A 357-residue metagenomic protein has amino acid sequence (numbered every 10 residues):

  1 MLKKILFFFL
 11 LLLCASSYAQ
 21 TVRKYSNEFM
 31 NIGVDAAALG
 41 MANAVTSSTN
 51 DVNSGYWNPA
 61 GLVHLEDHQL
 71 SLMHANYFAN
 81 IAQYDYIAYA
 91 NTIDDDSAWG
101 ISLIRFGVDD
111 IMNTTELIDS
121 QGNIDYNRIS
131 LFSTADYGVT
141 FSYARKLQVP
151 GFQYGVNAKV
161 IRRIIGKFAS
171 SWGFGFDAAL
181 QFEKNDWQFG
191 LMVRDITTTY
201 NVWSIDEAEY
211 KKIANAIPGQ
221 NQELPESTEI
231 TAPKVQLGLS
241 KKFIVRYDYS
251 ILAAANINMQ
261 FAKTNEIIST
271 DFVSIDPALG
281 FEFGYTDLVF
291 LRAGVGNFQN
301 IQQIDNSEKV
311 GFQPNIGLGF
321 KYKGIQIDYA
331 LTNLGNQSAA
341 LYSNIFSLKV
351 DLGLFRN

Functional and structural regions predicted by a protein language model:
M1-V22: Bacterial Sec-dependent N-terminal signal peptides
Q20-N357: Subset of outer-membrane beta-barrel
